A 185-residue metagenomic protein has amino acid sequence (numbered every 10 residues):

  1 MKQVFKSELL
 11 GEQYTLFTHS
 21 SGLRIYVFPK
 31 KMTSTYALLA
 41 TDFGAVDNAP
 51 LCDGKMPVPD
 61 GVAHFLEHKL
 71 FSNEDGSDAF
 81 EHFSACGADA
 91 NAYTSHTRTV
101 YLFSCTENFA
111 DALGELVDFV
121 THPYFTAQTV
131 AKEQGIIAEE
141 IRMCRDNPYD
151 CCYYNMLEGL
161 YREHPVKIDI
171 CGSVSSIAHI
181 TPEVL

Functional and structural regions predicted by a protein language model:
M1-D78: His/Glu-rich zincin catalytic helix
E74-V184: Acidic/histidine-enriched segments that form metal/cofactor-coordinating and catalytic pocket/exosite environments
